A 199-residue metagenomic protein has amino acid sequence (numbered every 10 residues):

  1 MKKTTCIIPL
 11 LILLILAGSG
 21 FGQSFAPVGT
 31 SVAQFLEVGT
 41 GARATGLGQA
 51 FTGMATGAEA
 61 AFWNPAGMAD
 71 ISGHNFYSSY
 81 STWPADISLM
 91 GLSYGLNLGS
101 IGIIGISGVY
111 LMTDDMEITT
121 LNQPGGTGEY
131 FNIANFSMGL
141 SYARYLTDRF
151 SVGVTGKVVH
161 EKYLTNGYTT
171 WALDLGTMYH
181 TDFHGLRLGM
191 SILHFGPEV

Functional and structural regions predicted by a protein language model:
M1-P9: Bacterial N-terminal signal peptides that target proteins for export
I8-A17: Bacterial N-terminal signal peptides
F21-M54, G73-F76, S81-W83, I87-V199: Outer-membrane beta-barrel porins/channels
E59-D70: N-terminal periplasmic accessory domains that precede and gate Gram-negative outer-membrane beta-barrel machines
